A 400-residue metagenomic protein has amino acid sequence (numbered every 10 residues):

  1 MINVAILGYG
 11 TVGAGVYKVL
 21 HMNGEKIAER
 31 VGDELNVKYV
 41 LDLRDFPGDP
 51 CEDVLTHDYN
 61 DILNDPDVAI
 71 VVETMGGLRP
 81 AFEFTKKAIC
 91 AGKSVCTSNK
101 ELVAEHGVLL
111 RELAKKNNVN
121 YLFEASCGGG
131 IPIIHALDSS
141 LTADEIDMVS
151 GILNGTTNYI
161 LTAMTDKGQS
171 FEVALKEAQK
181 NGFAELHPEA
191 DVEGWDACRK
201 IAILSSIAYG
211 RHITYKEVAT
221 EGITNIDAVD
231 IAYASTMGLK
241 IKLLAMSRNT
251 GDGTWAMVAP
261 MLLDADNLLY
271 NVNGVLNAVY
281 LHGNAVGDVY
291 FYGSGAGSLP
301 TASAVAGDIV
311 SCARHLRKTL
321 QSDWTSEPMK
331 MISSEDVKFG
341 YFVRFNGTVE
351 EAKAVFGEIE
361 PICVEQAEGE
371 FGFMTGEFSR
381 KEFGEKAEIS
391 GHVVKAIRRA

Functional and structural regions predicted by a protein language model:
M1-C90: N-terminal glycine-/serine-/threonine-rich beta1-alpha1-beta2 phosphate-ribose binding loop of Rossmann-like
L7, T11, G15, L35 (+14 more regions): Conserved active-site and cofactor/substrate-binding residues in soluble primary-metabolism enzymes
L55-T56, E73, C96-S98, Y121-A125 (+2 more regions): General beta-strand structural signal in soluble alpha/beta enzymes
V68, K115-D196, I203: Rossmann-like NAD(P)H-binding beta-loop-alpha module
A81-K87, A91, S98-D138: Rossmann-fold NAD(P)-binding glycine/threonine-rich loop
I146-S150, N158-L161, T165, E177 (+3 more regions): Catalytic, metal-anchored helix/loop core of enzyme active sites in primary metabolism
L175-N271, L276-A278: Substrate-binding/catalytic subdomain of NAD(P)-dependent oxidoreductase enzymes
I309-A400: A conserved regulatory-domain signal marking ACT and ACT-like small-molecule sensing domains and adjacent regulatory
